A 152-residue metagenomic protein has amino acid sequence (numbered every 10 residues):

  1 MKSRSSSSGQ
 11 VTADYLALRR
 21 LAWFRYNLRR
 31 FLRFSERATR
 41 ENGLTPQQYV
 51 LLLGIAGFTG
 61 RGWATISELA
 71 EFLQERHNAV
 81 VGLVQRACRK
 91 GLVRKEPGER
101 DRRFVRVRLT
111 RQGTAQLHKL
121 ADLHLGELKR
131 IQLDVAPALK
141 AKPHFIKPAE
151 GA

Functional and structural regions predicted by a protein language model:
M1-N42, K90-L92: N-terminal leader segment of winged-helix/HTH proteins
S6-S7, Q85-P143: Charged, amphipathic alpha-helical coiled-coil/dimerization segments
V11, Y15-R19, P46, A64-S67 (+5 more regions): Residues at secondary-structure transition points
W23, V50-G54, A115: Pre-recognition alpha-helix immediately N-terminal to the DNA-recognition helix within helix-turn-helix or winged-helix
R33-R76: N-terminal helix-turn-helix DNA-binding core of bacterial DNA-binding proteins
I66, V84-Q85: Short, hydrophobic-biased segments on the C-terminal half of alpha helices that form "recognition helices"
K140-A152: Exposed, interaction-prone assembly regions rather than primary DNA-binding/catalytic cores
